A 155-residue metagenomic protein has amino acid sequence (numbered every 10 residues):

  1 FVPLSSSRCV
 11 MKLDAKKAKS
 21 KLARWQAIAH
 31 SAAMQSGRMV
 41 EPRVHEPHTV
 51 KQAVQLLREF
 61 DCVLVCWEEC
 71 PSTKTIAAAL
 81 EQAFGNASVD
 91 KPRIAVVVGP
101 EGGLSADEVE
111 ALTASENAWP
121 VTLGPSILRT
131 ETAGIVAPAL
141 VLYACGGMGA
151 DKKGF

Functional and structural regions predicted by a protein language model:
F1-V65: RNA substrate-binding interface of SAM-dependent RNA methyltransferases
L13, T75-I76, A106-V109: Short glycine-/acidic-enriched loop or helix-start segments at secondary-structure transitions that form or flank
Q35, V97-E101, T122, T132: Short glycine/serine/threonine-biased micro-segments
Q35-G37, S88, E116: Short helix-capping segments at alpha-helix termini
P47-V97: A mid-sequence, solvent-exposed acidic-amphipathic segment
P71, E101, P125-L128: Short, acidic/turn-prone active-site loops that include or flank metal/cofactor- and phosphate-binding residues
K91-A111: A C-terminal functional module that forms or caps the active site or interfaces directly with catalytic machinery
A106-F155: Structured adenosyl-cofactor binding patch, chiefly the S-adenosyl-L-methionine
